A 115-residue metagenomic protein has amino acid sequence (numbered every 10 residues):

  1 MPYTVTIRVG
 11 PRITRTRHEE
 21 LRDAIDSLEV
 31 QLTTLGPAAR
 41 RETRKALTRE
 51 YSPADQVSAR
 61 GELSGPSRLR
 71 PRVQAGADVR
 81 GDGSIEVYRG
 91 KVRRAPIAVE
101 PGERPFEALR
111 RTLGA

Functional and structural regions predicted by a protein language model:
M1-I13: Short aromatic-glycine-(Arg/Gly/Cys) micro-motifs in beta-strand/loop hairpins
P11-D23: A short, exposed loop/beta-hairpin motif centered on an aromatic-Gly-Thr core
E20-G36: A short, charged, amphipathic alpha-helix used as a generic interaction element across diverse proteins
P37-A115: Short, mixed-charge low-complexity intrinsically disordered segments
